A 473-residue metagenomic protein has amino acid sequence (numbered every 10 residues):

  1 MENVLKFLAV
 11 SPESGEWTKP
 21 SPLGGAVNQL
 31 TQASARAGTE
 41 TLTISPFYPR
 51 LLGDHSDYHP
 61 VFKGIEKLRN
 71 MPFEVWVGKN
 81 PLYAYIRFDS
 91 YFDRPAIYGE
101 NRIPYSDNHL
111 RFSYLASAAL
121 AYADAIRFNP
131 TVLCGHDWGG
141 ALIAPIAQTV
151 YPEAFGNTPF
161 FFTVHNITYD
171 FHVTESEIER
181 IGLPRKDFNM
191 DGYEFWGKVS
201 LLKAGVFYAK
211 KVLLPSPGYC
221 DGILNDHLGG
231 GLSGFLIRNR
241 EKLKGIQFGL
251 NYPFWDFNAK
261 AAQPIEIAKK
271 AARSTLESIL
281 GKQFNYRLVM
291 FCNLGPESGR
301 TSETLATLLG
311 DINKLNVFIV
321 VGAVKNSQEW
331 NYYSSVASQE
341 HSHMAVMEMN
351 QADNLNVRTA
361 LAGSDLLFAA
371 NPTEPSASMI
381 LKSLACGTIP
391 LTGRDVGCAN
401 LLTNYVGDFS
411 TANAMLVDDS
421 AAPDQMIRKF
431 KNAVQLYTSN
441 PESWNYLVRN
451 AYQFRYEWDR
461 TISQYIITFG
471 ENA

Functional and structural regions predicted by a protein language model:
M1-A473: Catalytic cores of nucleotide-sugar-dependent glycosyltransferases that transfer UDP/GDP/TDP-activated
